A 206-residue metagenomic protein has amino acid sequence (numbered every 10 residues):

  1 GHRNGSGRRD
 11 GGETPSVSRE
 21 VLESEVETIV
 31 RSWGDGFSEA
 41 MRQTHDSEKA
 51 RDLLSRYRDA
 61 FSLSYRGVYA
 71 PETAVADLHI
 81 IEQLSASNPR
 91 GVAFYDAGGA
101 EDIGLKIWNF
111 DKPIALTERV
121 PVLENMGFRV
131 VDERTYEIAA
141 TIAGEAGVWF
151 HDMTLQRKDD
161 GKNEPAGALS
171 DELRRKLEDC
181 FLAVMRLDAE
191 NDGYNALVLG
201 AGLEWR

Functional and structural regions predicted by a protein language model:
G1-R206: Non-catalytic interaction/regulatory segments
